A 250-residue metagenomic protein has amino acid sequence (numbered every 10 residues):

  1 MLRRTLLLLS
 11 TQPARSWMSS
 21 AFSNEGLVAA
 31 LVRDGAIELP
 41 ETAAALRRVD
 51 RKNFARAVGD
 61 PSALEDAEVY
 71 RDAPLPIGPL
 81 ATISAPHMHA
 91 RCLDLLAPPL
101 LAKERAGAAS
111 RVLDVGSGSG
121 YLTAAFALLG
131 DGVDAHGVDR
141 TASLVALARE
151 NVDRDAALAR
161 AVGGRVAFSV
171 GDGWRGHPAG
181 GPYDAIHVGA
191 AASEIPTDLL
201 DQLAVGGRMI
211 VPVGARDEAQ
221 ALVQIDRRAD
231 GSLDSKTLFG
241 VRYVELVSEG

Functional and structural regions predicted by a protein language model:
L2, L6-L7: N-terminal export leaders
L9, P13, W17-G107, R111-L113 (+6 more regions): Class I SAM-dependent transferase core
L93-L233: Conserved nucleotide-cofactor-binding alpha/beta core module
